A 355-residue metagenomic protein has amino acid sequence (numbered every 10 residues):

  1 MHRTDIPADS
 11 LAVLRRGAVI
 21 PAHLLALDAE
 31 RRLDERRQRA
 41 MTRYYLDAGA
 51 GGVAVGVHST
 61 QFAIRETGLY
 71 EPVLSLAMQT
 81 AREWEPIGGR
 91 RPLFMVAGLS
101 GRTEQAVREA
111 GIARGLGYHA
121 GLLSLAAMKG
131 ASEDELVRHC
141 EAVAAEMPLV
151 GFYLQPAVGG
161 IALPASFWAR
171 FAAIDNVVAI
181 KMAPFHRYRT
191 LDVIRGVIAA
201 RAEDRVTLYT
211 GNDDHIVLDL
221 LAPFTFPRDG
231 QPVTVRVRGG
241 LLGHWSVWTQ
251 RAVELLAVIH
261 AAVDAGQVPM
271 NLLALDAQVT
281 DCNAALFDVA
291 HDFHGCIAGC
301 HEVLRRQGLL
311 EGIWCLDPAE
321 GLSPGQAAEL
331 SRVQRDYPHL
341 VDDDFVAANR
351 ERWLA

Functional and structural regions predicted by a protein language model:
H2-S10, I20-L24, A48, Q231-A355: C-terminal alpha-helical cap/extension of soluble enzyme domains
H2-W168, D343-W353: Active-site beta->alpha loop and helix N-cap motifs at the rims of alpha/beta catalytic domains
D34-R37, M41, L69, V73 (+13 more regions): General structural feature for long, well-ordered alpha-helical segments within catalytic domains of soluble enzymes
A50, Y118, N176, A202 (+2 more regions): Residue-level recognition of short, well-ordered coil/turn positions that link secondary-structure elements
P72, L76-W84, I112, L116 (+8 more regions): Alpha-helical structural signal in soluble globular domains
P72-L74, T103-I112, A172, I198-A202 (+4 more regions): Short, charged low-complexity intrinsically disordered segments located at boundaries of structured domains
A81, G88, A199-V206, V263 (+2 more regions): Structural alpha-beta junctions
Q155-C296: Catalytic alpha/beta core domains of metabolic enzymes, predominantly
